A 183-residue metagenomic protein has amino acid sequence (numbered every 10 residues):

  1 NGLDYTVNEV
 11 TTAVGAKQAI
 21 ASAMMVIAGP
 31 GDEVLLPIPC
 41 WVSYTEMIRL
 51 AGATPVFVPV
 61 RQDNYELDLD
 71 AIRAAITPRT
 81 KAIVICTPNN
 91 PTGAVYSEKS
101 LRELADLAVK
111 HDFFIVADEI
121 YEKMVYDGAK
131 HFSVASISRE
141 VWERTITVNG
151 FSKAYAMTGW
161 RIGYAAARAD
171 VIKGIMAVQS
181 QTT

Functional and structural regions predicted by a protein language model:
N1-E33, A169: Phosphate-binding glycine-rich loop
V14-Q18, S22-M25, L35-A53: Substrate-binding/gating loop at the entrance of the active-site cleft, primarily in PLP-dependent aminotransferase-like
I38, F57-R61: Short beta->alpha connector loops at strand-helix junctions that form conserved, small/polar/Pro-enriched
Y44, L104, V134: Aromatic/hydrophobic pocket-lining residues that form π-stacking "cages" and hydrophobic walls in ligand
A51, K110-H111, V141: Helix C-cap/helix->beta junction micro-motif
V60-D127: Active-site phosphate-binding strand-loop segment of PLP-dependent enzymes
R139-T183: Conserved core segment of the aminotransferase class I/II
